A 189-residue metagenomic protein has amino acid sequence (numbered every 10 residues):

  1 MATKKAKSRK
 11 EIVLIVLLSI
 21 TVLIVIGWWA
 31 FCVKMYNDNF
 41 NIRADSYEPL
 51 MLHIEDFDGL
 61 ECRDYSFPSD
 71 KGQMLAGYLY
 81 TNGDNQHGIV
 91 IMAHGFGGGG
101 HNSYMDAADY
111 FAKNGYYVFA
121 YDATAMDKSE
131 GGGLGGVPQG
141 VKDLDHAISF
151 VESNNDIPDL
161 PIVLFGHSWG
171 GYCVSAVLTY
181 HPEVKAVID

Functional and structural regions predicted by a protein language model:
M1-K10: N-terminal Lys/Arg-rich, disordered targeting/topogenic segments
V13-P68, Y78: An N-terminal hydrophobic leader/cap segment in hydrolases
G77-Q86: Short beta-strand-to-loop junctions in surface cap/lid or active-site-entrance loops
H87-G95: Short beta-strand element of the alpha/beta-hydrolase
G97-D109, A123: The serine-hydrolase catalytic nucleophile loop
Y110-E130: Conserved alpha/beta-hydrolase
L134-N155: Alpha/beta-hydrolase active-site loop
F150-N154, L160-D189: Primarily recognizes the serine-hydrolase "nucleophile elbow" in alpha/beta-hydrolase and SGNH/GDSL folds
